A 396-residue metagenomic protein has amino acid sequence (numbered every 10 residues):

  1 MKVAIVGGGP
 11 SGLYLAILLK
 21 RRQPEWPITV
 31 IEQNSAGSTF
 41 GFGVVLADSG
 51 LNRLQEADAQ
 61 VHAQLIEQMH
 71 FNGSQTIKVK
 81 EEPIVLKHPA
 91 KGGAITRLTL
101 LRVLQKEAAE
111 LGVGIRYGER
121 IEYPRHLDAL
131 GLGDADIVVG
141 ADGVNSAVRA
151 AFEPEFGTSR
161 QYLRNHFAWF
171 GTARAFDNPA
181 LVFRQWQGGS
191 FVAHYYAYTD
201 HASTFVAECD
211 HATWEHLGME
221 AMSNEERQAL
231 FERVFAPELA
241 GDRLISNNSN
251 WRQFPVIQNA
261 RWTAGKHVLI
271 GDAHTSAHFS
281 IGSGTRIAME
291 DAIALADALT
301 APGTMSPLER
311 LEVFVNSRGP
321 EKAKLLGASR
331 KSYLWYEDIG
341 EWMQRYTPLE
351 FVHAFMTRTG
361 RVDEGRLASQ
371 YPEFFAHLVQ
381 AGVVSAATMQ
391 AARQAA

Functional and structural regions predicted by a protein language model:
M1-V3: Extreme N-terminal starter segment of soluble prokaryotic enzymes
G8-R21, V139-G140, F170, N250-K331 (+1 more regions): Conserved mid-domain beta->alpha element of the FAD-binding
S11, A36, N145: Conserved Rossmann-like nucleotide-cofactor binding loop
K20-G41: Glycine-rich FAD pyrophosphate-binding loop
R21, I66-E67, K80, D297-A396: C-terminal helical "tail/cap" subdomain of flavin- and related membrane-associated enzymes
S35-R53: Conserved N-terminal glycine-rich FAD pyrophosphate-binding loop of Rossmann-like flavoproteins
S49-W169, L367-A396: Conserved N-terminal helical subregion
I84-P89, T96, D177-V256: Conserved FAD/dinucleotide-binding core of flavoprotein oxidoreductases
